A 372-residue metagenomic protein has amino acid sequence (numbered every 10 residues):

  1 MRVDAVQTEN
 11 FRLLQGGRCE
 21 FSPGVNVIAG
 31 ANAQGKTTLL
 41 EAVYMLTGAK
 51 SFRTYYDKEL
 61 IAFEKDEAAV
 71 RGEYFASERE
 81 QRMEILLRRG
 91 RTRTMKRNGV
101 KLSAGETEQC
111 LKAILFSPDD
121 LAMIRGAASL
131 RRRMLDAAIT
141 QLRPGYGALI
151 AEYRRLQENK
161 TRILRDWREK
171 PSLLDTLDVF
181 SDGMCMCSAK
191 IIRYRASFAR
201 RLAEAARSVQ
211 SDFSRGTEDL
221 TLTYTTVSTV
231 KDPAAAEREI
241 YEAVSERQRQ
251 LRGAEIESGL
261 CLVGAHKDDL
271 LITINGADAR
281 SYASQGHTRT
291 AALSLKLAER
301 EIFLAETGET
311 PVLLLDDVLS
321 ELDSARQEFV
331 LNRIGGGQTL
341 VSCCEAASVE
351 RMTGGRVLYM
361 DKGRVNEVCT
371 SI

Functional and structural regions predicted by a protein language model:
M1-A31, P171-V312, E321-A325, F329-N332 (+3 more regions): Conserved NTPase motor "head" modules and their coupling/switch loops across ABC/AAA+ ATPases, GTPases, and GHKL ATPases
K36: Conserved lysine of the Walker
M45-L130, D136-Y146, A203-S208, I240 (+1 more regions): Nucleotide-state sensing region of NTPase/ATPase domains
G72, Q338-E345: Structural recognition of the conserved hydrophobic beta-strand(s) that form the central parallel beta-sheet of P-loop
A122-M123, S129-D178, D182-C185: Long, charged N-terminal accessory/stalk domains
A137, A347-M360: Short regulatory helix/loop adjacent to the ATP-binding pocket of P-loop NTPases
D316-V318: Walker B catalytic acidic pair
